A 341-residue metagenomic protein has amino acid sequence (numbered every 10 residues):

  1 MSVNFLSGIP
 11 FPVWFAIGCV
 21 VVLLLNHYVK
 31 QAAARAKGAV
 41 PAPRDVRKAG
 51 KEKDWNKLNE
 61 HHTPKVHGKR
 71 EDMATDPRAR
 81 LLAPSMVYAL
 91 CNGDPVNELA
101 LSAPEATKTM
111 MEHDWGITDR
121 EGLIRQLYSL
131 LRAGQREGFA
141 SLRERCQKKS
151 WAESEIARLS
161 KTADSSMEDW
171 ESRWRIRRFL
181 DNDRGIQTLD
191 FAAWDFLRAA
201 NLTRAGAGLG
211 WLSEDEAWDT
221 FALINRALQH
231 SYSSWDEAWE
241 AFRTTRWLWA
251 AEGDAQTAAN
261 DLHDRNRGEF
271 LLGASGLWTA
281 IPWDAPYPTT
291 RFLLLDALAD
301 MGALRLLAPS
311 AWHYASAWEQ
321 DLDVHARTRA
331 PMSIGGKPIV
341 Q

Functional and structural regions predicted by a protein language model:
M1-I9: Short, strongly hydrophobic alpha-helical membrane anchors
P12-A207, W211-E214, L223-Q341: Polar/charged low-complexity regulatory segments
